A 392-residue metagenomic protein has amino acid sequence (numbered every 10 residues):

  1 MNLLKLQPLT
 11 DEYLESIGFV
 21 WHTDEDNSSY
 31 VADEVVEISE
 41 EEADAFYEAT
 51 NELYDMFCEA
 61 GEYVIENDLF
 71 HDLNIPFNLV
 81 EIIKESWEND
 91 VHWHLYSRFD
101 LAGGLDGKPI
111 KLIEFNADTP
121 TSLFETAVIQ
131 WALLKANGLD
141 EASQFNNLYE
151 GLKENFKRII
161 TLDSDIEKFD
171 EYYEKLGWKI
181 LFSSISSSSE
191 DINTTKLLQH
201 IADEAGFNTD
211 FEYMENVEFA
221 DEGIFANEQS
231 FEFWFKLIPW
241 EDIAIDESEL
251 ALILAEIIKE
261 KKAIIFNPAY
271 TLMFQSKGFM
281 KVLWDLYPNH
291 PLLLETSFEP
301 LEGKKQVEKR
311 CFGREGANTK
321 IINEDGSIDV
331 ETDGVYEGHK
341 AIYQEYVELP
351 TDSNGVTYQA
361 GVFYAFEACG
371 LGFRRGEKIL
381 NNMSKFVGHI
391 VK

Functional and structural regions predicted by a protein language model:
M1-K392: Preference for protein termini
